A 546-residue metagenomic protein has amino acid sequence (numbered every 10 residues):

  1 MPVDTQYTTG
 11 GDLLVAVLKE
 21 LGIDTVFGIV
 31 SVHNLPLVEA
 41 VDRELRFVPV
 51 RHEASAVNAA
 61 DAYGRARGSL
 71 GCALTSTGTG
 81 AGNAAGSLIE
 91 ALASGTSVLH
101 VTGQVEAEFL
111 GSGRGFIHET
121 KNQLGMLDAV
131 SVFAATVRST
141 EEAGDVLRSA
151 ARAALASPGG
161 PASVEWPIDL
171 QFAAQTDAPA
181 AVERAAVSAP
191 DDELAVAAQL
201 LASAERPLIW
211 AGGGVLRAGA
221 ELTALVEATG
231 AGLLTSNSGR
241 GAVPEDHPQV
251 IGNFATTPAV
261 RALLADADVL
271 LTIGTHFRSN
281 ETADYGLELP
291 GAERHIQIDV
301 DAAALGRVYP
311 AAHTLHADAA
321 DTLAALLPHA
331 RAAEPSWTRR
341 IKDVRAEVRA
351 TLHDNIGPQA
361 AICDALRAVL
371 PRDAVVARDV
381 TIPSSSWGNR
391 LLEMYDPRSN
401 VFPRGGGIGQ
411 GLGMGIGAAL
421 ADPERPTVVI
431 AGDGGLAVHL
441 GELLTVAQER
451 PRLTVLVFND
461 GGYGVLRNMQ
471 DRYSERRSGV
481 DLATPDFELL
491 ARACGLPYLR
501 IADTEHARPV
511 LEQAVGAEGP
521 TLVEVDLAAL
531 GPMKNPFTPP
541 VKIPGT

Functional and structural regions predicted by a protein language model:
P2-A330, V369-R372, R452-V455, A491: N-terminal alpha/beta PP-like core and its mobile active-site loop of ThDP/TPP-dependent enzymes
P2-T5, E141, D177, A204 (+5 more regions): Phosphate/pyrophosphate-binding active-site segments
G11-V15, K19-I23, I29-V32, P36-V41 (+2 more regions): Active-site diphosphate/adenylate-binding microenvironment
N34, E53-N58, P383-S385, D503-A507: Short acidic loop-to-helix transition motifs that present clustered carboxylates
G64, A154, V226, R367 (+3 more regions): N-terminal cationic-hydrophobic initiation segments that often serve targeting/anchoring roles
F109-E119, R261-L264, G306-V308, T314-H316 (+2 more regions): Thiamine diphosphate
